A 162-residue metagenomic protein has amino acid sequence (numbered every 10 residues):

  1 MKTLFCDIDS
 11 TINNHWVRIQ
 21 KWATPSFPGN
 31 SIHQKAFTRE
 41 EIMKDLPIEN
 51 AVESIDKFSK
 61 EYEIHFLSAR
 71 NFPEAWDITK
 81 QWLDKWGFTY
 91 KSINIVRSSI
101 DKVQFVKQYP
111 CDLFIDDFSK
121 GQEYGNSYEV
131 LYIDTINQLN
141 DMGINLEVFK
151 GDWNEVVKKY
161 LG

Functional and structural regions predicted by a protein language model:
M1-D45: Active-site neighborhood of HAD-like aspartate-dependent phosphohydrolases
T3, V96, D101-G125: Conserved Lys-Pro-Asp/Glu-containing loop-to-beta segment of HAD-superfamily phosphomonoesterases, centered on
D7, L67-A69, F114-I115, I133: Short hydrophobic segments within beta-strands
N13-H15, P73-W76, K102-V103, G121-Y124 (+1 more regions): Short catalytic/ligand-binding loop motif for oxyanion handling, primarily in non-cytosolic enzymes, centered on
A23, F37-H65, P73-K80: Short, acidic loop-to-helix structural element flanking the phosphoryl-transfer center in phosphate-processing enzymes
A69-N71, K85-Q104: A short, structured active-site edge motif that brings together acidic residues
K85-I95, F149-Y160: Structural recognition of alpha->loop->beta junctions
L113-E155: Acidic, Mg2+-coordinating phosphoryl-transfer loop and its flanking beta/alpha structural elements, shared across
